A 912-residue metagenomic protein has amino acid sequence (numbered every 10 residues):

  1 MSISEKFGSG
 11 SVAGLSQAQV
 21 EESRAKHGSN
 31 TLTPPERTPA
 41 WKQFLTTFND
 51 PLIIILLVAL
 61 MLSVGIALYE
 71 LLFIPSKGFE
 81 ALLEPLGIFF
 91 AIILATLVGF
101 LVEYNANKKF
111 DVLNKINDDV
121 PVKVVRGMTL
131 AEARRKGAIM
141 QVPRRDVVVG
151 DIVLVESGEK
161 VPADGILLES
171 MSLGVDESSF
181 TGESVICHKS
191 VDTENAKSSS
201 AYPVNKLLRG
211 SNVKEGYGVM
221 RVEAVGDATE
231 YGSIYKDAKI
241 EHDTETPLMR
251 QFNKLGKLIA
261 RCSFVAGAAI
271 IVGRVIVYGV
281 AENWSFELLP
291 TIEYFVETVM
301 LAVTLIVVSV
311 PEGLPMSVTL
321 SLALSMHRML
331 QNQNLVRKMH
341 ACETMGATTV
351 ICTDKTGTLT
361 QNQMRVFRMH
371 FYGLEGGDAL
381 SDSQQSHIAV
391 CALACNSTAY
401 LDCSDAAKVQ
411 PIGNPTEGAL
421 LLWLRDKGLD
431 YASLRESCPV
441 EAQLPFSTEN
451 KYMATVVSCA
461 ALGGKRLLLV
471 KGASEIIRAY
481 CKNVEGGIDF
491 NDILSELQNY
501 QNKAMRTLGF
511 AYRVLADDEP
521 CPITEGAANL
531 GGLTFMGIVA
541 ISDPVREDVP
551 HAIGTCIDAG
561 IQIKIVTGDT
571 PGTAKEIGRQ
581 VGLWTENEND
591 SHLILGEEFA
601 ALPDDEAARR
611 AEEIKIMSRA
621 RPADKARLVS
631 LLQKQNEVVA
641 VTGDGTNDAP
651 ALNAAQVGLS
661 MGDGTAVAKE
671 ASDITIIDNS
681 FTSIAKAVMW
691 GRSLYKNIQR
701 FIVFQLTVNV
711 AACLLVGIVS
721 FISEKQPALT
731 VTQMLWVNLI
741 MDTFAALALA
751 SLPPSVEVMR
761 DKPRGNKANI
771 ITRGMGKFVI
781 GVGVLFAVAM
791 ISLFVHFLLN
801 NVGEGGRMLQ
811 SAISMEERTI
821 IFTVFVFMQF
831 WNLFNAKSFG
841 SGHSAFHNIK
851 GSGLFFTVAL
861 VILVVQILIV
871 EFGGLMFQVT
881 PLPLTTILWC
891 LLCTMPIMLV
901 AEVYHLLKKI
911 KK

Functional and structural regions predicted by a protein language model:
M1-P763, K767-T772, V784, F822 (+1 more regions): Conserved cytosolic headpiece of P-type ATPases
L72-I74, F778-L793, F827: Alpha-helical transmembrane segments of multi-pass integral membrane proteins
S720-T730, H796-E816: Helix-coil boundary and interhelical linker segments in multi-pass alpha-helical membrane proteins
M741, F786-A787, R818-F834: Generic alpha-helical transmembrane segments
